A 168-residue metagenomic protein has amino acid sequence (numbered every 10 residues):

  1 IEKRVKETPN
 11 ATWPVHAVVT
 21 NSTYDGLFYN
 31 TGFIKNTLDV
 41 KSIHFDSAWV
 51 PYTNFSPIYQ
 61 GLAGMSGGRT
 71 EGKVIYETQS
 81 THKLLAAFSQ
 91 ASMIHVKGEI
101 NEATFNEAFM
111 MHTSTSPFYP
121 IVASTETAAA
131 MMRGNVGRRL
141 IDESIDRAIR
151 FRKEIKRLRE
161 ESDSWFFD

Functional and structural regions predicted by a protein language model:
I1-R159, D163: Conserved PLP-enzyme active-site core in the AAT-like
F166-D168: Low-complexity, serine/threonine/proline-enriched polar segments
